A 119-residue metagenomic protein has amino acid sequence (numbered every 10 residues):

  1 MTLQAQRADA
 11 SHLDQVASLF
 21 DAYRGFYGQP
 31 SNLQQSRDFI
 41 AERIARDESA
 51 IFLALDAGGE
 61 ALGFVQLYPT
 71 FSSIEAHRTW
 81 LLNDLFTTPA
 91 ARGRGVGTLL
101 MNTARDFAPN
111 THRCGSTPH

Functional and structural regions predicted by a protein language model:
Q4-S18: A short beta-loop-alpha structural element at the N-terminal edge of CoA-dependent acyl/N-acetyltransferase catalytic
A17-E42: Conserved GNAT-fold acetyl-CoA-binding loop/helix
A41-L53, L81: A short helix-loop-beta-strand connector motif used in the catalytic cores of GNAT acetyltransferases and, in some
L53, E60-P69, L81: Conserved beta-strand in the GNAT
A54, G93-T98: Glycine-rich acyl-CoA binding loop
L85-R92: A short, internal acetyl-CoA/4′-phosphopantetheine-binding micro-motif in the GNAT/acyltransferase core
T88, L99-G115: Conserved acyl-CoA
R92, S116-H119: Conserved beta-strand-loop-alpha-helix junction that forms the acyl-donor binding cleft
